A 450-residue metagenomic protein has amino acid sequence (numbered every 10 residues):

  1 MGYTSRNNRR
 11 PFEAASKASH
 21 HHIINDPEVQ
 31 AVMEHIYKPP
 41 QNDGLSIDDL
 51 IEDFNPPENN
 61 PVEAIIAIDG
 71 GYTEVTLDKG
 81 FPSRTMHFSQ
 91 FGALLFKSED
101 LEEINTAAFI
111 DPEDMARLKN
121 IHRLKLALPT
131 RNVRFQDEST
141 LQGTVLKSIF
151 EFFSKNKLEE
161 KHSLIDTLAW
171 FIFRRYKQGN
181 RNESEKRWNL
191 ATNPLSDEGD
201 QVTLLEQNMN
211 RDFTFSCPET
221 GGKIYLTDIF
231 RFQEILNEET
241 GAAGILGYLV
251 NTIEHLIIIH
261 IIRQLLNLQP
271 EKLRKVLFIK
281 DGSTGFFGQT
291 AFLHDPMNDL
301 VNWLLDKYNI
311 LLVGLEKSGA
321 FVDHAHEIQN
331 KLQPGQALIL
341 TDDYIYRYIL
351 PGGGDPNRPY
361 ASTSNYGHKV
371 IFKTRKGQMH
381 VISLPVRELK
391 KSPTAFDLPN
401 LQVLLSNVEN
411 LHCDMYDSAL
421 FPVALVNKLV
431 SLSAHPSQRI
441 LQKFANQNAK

Functional and structural regions predicted by a protein language model:
M1-E63, L118-K450: Long, contiguous domain-sized segments
I65-I68: Short hydrophobic beta-strand that contains or immediately precedes a catalytic carboxylate
G70-T76: Short acidic, Gly/Ser-rich segments with clustered Asp/Glu that frequently serve as metal-coordination loops in enzyme
T76-V133: Acidic, metal-ligating active-site segments
